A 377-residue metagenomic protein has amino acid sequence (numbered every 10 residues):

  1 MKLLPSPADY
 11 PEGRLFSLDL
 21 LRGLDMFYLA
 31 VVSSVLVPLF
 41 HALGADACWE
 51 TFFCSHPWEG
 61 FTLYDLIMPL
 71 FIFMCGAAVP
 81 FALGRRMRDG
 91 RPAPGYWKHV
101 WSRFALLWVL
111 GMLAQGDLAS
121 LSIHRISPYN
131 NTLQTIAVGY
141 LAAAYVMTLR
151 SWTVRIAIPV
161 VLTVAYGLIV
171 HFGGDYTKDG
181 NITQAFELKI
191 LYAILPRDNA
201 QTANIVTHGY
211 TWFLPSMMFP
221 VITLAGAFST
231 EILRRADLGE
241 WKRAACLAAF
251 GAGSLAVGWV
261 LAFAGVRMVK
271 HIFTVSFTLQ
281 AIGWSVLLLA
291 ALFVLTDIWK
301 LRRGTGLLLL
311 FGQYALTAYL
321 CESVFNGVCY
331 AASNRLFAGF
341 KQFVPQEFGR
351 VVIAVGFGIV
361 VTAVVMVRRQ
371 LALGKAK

Functional and structural regions predicted by a protein language model:
M1-K377: Alpha-helical transmembrane segments and their immediate juxtamembrane cytosolic regions
